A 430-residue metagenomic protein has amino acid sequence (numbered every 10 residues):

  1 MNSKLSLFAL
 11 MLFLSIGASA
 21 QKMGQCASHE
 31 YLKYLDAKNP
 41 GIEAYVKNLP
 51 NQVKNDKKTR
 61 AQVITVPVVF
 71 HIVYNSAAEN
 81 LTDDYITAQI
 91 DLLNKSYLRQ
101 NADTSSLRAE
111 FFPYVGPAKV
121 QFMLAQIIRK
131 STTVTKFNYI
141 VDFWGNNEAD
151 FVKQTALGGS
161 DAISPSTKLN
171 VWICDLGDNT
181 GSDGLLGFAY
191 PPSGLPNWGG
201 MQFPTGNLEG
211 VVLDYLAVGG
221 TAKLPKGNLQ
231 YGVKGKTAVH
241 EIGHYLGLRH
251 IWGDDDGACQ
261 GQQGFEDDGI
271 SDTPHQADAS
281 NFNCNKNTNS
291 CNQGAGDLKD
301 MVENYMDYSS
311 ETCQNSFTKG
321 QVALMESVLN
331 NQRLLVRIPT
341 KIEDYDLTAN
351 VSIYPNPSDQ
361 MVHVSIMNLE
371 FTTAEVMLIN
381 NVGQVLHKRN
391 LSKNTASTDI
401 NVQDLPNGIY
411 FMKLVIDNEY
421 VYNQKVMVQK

Functional and structural regions predicted by a protein language model:
M1-S28, I342, N356, I400 (+3 more regions): Bacterial Sec-dependent N-terminal signal peptides
Q21-T167, D175: Propeptide-to-catalytic entry region of secreted or membrane-anchored zinc metalloproteases
V66-I72, Q121-L124, K168-I173, E209-Y215 (+3 more regions): Structural recognition of the beta-strand scaffold that forms the well-ordered cores of secreted hydrolase catalytic
D91-A102, H244-L248, N330, L334: Sec-exported extracytoplasmic/periplasmic mature domains
E148-H250: Active-site-proximal segment of zinc-dependent metalloprotease catalytic domains
G219-T221, P225-N315: The catalytic-center signature of Zn2+-dependent metalloproteases
Q314-Y345: A recurrent domain-boundary module in secreted/ectodomain proteins
D346-Y354, S358-K430: C-terminal outer-membrane/trafficking sorting elements
